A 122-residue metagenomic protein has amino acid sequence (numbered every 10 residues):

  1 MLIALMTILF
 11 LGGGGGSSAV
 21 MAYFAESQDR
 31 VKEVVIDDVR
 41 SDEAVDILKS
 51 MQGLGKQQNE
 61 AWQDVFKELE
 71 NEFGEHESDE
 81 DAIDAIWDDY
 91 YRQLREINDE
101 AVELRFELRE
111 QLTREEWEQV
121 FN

Functional and structural regions predicted by a protein language model:
M1-I3, T7-K56: Immediate post-signal-peptide N-terminus of mature secreted/exported proteins
F10, Y23-F24, F66, F73 (+2 more regions): Phenylalanine-focused residue identity feature
E26-S27, Q93, V120: Generic signature of intrinsically disordered, low-complexity segments enriched in small/polar residues
D37-L108: Amphipathic alpha-helical segments
L108-N122: Long amphipathic alpha-helical coiled-coil segments
